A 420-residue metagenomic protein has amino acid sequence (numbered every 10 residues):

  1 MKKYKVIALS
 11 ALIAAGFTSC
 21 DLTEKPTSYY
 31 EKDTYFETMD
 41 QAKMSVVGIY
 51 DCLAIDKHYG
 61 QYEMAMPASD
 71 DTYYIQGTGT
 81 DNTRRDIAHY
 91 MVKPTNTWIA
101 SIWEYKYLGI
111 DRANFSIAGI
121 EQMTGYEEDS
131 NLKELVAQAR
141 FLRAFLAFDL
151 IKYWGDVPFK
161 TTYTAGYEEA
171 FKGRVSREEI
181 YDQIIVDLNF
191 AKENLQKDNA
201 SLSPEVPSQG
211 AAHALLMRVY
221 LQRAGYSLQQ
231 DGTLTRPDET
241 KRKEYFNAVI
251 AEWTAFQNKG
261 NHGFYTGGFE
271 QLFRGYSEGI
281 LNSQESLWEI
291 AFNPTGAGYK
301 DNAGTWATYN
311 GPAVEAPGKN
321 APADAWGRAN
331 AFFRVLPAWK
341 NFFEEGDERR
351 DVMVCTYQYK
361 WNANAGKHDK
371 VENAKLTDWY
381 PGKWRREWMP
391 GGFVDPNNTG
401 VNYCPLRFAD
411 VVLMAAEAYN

Functional and structural regions predicted by a protein language model:
M1-A8: Bacterial N-terminal signal peptides that target proteins for export
G16-S19: C-terminal motif of bacterial Sec signal peptides marking the signal peptidase cleavage site
D21-R84, V157, T161, Y181 (+2 more regions): An aromatic- and glycine-enriched ligand-binding surface/loop that stacks and positions planar moieties
S28-K32, M91-P94, T161-E168: Short linear capping/connector segments at secondary-structure termini
M39, K43-K57, T78-W154, E168-D182 (+4 more regions): Conserved, well-structured interaction surfaces
D86-M91, P337-R407: Flexible, polar/acidic helix-loop-strand segments at domain edges
